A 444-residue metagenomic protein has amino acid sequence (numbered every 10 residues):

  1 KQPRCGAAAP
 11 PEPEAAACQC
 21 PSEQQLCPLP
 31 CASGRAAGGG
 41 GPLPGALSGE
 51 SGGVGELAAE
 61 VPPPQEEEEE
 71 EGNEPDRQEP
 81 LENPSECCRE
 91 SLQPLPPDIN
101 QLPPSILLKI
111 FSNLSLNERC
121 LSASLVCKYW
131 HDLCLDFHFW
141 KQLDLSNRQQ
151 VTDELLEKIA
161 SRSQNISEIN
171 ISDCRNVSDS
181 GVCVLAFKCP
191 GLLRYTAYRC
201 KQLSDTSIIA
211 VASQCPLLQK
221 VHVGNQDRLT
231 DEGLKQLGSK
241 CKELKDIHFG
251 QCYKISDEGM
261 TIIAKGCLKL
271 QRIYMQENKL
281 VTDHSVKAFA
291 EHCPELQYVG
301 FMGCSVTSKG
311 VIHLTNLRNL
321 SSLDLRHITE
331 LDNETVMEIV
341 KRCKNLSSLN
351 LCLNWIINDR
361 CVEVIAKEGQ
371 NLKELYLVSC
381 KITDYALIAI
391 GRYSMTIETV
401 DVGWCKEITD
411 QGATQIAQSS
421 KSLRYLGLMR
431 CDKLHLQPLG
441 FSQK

Functional and structural regions predicted by a protein language model:
K1-Q101: CRL adaptor-proximal regions
L102-S115, Y129-H131, L143: Short hydrophobic alpha-helical "box" of cullin-RING ligase substrate receptors that recruits the CRL scaffold
C120-L135: Short helix-loop-helix/strand-helix junction enriched in hydrophobic and basic residues
D132, D144-P190: F-box-proximal linker/hinge
L143-L145, S167-S172, Y195-A197, V221-V223 (+8 more regions): Conserved hydrophobic beta-strand positions in leucine-rich repeat
Q149-E154, R175-S180, K201-T206, D227-E232 (+8 more regions): Short, solvent-exposed loop/turn at the beta-strand->alpha-helix junction within individual leucine-rich repeat
E157-S161, V182-K188, I208-Q214, L234-K240 (+8 more regions): A structural signal for leucine-rich repeat
A210-N333, E338-I339, C343: Solenoidal tandem-repeat scaffolds enriched in leucines and small polar residues
